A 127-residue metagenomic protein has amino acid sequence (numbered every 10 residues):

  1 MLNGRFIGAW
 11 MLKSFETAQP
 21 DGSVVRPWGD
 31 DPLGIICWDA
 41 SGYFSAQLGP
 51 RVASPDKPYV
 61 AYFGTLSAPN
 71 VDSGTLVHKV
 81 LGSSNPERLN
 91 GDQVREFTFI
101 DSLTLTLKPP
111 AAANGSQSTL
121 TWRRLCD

Functional and structural regions predicted by a protein language model:
M1-A61, A68-D127: Lipid interaction determinants
